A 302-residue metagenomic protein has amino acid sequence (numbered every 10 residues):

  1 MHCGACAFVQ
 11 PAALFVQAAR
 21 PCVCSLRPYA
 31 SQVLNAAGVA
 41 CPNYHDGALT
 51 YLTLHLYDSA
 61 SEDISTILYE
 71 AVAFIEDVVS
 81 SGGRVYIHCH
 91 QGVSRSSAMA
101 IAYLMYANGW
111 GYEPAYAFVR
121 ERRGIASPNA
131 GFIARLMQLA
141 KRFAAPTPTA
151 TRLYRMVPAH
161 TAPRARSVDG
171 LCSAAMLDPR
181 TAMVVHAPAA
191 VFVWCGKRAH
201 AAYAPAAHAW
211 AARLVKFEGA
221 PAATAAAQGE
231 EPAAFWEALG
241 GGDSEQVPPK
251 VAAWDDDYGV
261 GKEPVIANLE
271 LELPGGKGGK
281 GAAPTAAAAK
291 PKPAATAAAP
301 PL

Functional and structural regions predicted by a protein language model:
M1-G4, A13-V39, I67-V72, V157-D178: Eukaryotic beta-rich interaction modules
C6, R20-S25, P42, I75-D77 (+5 more regions): Beta-strand elements of modular eukaryotic interaction domains
R20-P21, G38-C41, L56-S61, Q91-S94 (+4 more regions): Conserved beta-strand elements of beta-rich interaction domains across eukaryotes, especially beta-propellers
Q32, P42-D58, L68-E70, A102-Y103 (+3 more regions): Aromatic/acidic cage segments in peptide-binding pockets
L52-V85: Helix-loop module immediately N-terminal to the HCX5R catalytic loop in PTP-like cysteine phosphatase domains
G82-I101: A phosphate-binding catalytic loop at a beta-strand-loop-alpha-helix junction that coordinates phosphoryl groups
Y112-R122: Short, well-structured alpha-helical segments that form the helix of a local strand-helix-strand
R120-R122, P128, F132-I133, Q138-L302: Long, low-complexity regulatory segments enriched in Ser/Thr/Pro/Gly and acidic residues
